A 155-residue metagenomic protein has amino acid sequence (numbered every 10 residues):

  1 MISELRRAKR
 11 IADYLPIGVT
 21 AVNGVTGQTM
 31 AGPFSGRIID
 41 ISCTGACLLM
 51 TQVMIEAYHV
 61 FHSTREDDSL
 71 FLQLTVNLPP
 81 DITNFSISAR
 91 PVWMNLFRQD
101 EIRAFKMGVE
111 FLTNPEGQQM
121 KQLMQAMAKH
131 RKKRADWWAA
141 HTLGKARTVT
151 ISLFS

Functional and structural regions predicted by a protein language model:
M1-S155: Structured alpha-helical
